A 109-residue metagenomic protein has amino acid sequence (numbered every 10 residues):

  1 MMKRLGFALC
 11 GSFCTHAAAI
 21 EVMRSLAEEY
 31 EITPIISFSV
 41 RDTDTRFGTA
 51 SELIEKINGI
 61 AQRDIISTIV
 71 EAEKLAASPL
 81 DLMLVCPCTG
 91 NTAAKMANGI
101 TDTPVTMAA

Functional and structural regions predicted by a protein language model:
M1-A109: A cross-family phosphate/adenosyl-ligand binding-site feature
